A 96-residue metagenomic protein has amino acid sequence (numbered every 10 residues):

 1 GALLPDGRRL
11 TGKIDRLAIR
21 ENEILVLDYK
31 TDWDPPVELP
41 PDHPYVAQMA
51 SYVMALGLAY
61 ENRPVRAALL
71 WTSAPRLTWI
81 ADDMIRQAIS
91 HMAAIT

Functional and structural regions predicted by a protein language model:
G1-T96: Structural signature of nuclease core domains in nucleic-acid processing machines
